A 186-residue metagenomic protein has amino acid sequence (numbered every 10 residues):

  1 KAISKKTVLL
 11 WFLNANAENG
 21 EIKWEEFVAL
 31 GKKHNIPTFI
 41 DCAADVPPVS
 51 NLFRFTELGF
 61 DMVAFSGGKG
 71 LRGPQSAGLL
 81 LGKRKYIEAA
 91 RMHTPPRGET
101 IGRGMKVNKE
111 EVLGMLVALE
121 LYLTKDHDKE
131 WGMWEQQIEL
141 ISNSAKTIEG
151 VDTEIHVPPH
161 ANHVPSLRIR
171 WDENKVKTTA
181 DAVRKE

Functional and structural regions predicted by a protein language model:
K1-H127, W131, E135-Q137, S142-D152 (+2 more regions): Conserved PLP-enzyme active-site core in the AAT-like
K146-E186: Conserved C-terminal alpha-helix-loop-beta "cap" of PLP-dependent enzymes that closes/shapes the active-site mouth
